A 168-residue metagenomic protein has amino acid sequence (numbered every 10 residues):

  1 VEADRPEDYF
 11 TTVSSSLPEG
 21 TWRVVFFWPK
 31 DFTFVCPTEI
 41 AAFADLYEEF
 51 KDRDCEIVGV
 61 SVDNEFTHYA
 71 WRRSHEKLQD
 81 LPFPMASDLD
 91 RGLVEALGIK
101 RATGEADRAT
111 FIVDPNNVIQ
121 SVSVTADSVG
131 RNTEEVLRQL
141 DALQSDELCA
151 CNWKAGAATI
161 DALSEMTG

Functional and structural regions predicted by a protein language model:
V1-G168: Chalcogenol-based redox active-site neighborhoods
